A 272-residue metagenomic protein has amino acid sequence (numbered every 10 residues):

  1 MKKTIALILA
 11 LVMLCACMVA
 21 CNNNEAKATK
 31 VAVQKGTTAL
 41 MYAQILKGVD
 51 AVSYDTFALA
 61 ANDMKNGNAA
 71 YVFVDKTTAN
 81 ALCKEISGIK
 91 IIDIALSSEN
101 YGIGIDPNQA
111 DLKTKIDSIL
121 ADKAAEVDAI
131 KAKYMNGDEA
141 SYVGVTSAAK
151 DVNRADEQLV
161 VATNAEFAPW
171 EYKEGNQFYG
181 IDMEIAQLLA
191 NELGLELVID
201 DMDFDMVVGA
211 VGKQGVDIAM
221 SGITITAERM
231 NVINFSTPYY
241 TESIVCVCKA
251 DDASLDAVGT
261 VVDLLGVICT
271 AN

Functional and structural regions predicted by a protein language model:
K2, I8, M13, C17-T29 (+2 more regions): N-terminal hydrophobic or amphipathic helices and topogenic motifs
K2-K3, K90: A general lysine-centric signal
E25-A28, Q34-I103: Ordered, small/hydrophobic-rich secondary-structure cores
A26, G36, K76-S98, I105-P107 (+3 more regions): Acidic, polar ligand-binding/catalytic clefts
K30-Q34, V72, G104, L159-T163 (+2 more regions): Short, well-ordered beta-strand segments
V33-Q34, I45-N66, Y71, D75 (+2 more regions): Extracytoplasmic small-molecule ligand-binding "clamshell" domains of the periplasmic binding protein/Venus flytrap
T37, N80, S97-Y142, M183-E192 (+3 more regions): Extended ligand-binding regions for polar small-molecule ligands
A39-Y42, L112-T114, A168-K173, E228-R229 (+1 more regions): Short, solvent-exposed loop/turn elements at domain surfaces
